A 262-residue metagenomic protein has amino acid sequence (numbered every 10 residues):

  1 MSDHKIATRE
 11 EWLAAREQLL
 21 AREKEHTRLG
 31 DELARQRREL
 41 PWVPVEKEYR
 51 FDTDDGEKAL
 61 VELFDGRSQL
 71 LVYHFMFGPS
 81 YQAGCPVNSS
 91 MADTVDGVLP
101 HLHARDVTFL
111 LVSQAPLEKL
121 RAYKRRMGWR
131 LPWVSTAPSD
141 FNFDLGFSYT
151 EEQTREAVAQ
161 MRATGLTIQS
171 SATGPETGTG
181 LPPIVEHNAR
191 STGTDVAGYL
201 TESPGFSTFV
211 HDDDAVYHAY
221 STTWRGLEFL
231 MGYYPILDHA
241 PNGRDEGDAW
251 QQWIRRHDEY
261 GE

Functional and structural regions predicted by a protein language model:
M1-L70, F75-R105, A122-G128, P132 (+1 more regions): Non-globular targeting/processing and membrane-anchoring segments
H103-L120: Catalytic nucleophile loop
S113, S135-A137: Residues at the C-termini of beta-strands that transition into short coil/loop
